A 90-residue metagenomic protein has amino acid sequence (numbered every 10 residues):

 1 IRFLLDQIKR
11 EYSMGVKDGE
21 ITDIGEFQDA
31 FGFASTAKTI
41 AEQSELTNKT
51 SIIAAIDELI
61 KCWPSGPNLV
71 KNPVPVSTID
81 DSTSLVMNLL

Functional and structural regions predicted by a protein language model:
I1-L90: Mature extracytoplasmic or organellar-lumen-exposed domains after removal of signal/transit peptides
